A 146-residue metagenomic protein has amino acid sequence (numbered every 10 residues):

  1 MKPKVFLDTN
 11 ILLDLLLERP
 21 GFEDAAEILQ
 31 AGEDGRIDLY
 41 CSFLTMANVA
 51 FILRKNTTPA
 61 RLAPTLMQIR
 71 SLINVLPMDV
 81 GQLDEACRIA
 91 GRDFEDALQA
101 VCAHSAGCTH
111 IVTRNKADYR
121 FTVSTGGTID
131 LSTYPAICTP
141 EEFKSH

Functional and structural regions predicted by a protein language model:
M1-C41, R54-P64, L131, C138-H146: Short, well-structured N-terminal submotif of metal-dependent ribonuclease cores
K2-K4, L72, H104-H146: Acidic, PIN/NYN-like endoribonuclease modules and their adjacent C-terminal/linker elements
N10-I11, L44, G81, A117: Alpha-helix/helix-capping structural signal
L16-L17, L53, A90, V123: Short, flexible helix/strand-to-coil boundary loops that buttress conserved ligand/catalytic motifs in alpha/beta
R19, N56-P59, L72, L76 (+1 more regions): Residues at alpha-helix boundaries and the short loops/turns that link adjacent helices
A25-A26, A97-A100, S124: A generic local structural motif
N74-R120: Active-site neighborhoods of divalent-metal-dependent phosphate/nucleic-acid chemistry enzymes
